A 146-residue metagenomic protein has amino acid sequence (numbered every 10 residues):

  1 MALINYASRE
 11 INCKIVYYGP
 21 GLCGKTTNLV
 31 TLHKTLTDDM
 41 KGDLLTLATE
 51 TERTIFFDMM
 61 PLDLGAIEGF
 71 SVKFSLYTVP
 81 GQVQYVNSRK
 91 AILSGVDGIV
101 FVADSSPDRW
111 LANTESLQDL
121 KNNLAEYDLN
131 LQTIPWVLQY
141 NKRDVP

Functional and structural regions predicted by a protein language model:
M1, L32, M59-D63, L117-A125: Short, well-ordered amphipathic alpha-helices
A2-E50: Conserved G1/Walker A P-loop phosphate-binding module
S8, E52-I55, G65-F70, A91-G95 (+1 more regions): Conserved catalytic network of the ASCE P-loop NTPase/AAA+ motor domain
I15-Y17, L76-T78, P135-N141: Extended hydrophobic secondary-structure segments that form protein cores and membrane-embedded regions
T27, N87, A91, L111-E115: Generic recognition of short, well-ordered alpha-helical segments
L44-Q84: Switch I (G2) and immediately adjacent beta-strands of P-loop GTPase domains
Y85-D108: Inter-motif core of Ras-like GTPase G domains
G98, S105-P146: Conserved C-terminal guanine-recognition region of P-loop GTPase G domains, centered on the G4
